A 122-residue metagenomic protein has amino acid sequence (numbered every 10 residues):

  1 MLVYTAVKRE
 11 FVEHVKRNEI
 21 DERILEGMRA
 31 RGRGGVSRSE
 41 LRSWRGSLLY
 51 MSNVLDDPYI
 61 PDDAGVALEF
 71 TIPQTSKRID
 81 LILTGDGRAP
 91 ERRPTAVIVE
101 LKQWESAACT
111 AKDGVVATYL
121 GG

Functional and structural regions predicted by a protein language model:
M1-G122: Nucleic acid-processing catalytic cores of prokaryotic defense/repair systems
